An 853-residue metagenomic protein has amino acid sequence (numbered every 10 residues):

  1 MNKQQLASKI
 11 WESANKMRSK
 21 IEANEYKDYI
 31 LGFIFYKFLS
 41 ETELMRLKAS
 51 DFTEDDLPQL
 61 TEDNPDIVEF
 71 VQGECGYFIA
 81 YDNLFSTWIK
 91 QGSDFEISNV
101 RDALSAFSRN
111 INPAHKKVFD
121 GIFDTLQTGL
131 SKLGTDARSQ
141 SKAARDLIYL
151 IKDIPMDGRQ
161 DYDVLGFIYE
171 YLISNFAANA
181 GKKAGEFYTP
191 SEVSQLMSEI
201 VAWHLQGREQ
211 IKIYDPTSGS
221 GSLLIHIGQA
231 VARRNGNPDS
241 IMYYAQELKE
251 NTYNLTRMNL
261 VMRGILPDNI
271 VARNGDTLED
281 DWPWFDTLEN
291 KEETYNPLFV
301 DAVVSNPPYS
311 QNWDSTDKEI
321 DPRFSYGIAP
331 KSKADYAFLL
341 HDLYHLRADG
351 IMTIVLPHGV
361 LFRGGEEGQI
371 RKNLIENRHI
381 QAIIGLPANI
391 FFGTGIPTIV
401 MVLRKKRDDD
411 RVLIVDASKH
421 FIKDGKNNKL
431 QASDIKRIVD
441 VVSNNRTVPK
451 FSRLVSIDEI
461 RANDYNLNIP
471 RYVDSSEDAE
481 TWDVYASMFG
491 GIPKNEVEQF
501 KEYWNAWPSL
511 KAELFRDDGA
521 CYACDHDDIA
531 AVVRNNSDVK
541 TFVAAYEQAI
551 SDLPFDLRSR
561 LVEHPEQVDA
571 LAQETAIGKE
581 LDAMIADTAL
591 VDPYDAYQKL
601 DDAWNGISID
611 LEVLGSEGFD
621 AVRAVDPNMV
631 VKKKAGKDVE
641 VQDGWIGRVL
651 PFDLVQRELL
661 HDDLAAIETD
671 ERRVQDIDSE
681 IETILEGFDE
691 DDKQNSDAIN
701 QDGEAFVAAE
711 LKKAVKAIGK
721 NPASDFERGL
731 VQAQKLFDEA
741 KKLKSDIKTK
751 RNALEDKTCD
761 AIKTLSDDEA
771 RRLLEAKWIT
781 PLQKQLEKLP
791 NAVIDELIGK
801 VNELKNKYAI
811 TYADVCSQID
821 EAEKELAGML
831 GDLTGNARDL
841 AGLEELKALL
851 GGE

Functional and structural regions predicted by a protein language model:
M1-V201, D268-T277, G385-A388, V412-A417 (+3 more regions): Non-catalytic, mostly N-terminal accessory regions of nucleic-acid modification and defense proteins
Q5, K9-I10, K16, E22-F38 (+2 more regions): Conserved Class I SAM-dependent methyltransferase catalytic core
S93, Y326-I328: Extracellular loop and loop/strand-boundary signature of outer-membrane beta-barrel proteins
A137, G158, T217, A245-K249 (+13 more regions): Hydrophobic alpha-helical scaffolding
K183-S305, S310-D314, I320-S325, A337 (+3 more regions): Conserved S-adenosyl-L-methionine
A232, V261, I265, P308 (+13 more regions): Hydrophobic alpha-helix feature that most strongly marks membrane-spanning transmembrane helices and their immediate
F285-D286, D317, A329-S332, I762: Catalytic core segments in nucleotide and nucleic-acid processing enzymes
T398-D440, N444: Conserved P-loop NTPase
